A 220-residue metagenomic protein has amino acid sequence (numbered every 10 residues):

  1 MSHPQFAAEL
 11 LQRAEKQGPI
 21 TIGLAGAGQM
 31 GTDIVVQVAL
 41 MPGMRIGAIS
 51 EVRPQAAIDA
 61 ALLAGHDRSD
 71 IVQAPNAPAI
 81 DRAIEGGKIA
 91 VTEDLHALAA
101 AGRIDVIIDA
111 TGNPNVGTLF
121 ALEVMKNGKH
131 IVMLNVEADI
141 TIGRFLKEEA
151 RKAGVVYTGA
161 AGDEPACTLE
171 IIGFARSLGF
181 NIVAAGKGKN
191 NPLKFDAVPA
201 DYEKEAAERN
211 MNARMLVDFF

Functional and structural regions predicted by a protein language model:
M1-E123: N-terminal glycine-/serine-/threonine-rich beta1-alpha1-beta2 phosphate-ribose binding loop of Rossmann-like
A27, E51-V52, H96, G112-N113 (+4 more regions): Short, ordered loop/turn segments at secondary-structure junctions
V35-V36, I58, L122, R144-E148 (+1 more regions): Predominant activation on well-ordered alpha-helical scaffold segments within soluble catalytic domains
A39-G43, Q55, L62, H66 (+2 more regions): Generic secondary-structure signature for well-ordered alpha-helical cores
V91-E93, I108-D109, M133-L134, Y157-A160 (+1 more regions): General beta-strand structural signal in soluble alpha/beta enzymes
R103, N127-H130: Glycine-enriched alpha-helix->loop->beta-strand junction motifs that scaffold or abut catalytic
T111-N127, N135-V156, A160-D163: Rossmann-fold NAD(P)-binding glycine/threonine-rich loop
R144, R151-F220: Core active-site phosphate/anionic-ligand binding loop and the adjoining beta-turn-alpha structural block in enzyme
